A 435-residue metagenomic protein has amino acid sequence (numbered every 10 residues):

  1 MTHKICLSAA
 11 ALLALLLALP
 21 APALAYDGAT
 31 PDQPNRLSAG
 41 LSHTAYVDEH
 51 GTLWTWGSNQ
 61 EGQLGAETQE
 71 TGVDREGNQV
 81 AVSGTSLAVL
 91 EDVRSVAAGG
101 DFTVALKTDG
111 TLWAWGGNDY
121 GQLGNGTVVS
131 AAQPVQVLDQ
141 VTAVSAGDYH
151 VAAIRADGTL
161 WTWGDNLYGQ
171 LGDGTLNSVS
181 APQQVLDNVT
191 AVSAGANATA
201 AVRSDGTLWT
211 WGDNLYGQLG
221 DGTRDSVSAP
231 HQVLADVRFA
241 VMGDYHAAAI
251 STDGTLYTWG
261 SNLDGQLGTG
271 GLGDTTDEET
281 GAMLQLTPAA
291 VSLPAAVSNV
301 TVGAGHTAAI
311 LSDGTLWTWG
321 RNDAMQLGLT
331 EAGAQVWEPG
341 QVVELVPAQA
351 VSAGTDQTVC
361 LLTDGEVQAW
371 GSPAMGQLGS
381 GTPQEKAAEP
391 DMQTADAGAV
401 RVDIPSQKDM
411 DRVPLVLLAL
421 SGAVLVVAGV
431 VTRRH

Functional and structural regions predicted by a protein language model:
M1-A9: Bacterial N-terminal signal peptides that target proteins for export
I5-C6, P20-H435: Eukaryote-biased RCC1-like beta-propeller repeat architecture
A10-P20: Bacterial N-terminal signal peptides
